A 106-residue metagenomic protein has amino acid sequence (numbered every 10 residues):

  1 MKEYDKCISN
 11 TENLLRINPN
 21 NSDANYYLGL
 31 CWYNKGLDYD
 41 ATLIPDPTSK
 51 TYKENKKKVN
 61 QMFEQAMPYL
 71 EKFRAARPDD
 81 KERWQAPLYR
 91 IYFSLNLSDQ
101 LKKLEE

Functional and structural regions predicted by a protein language model:
M1, G29, N34-P45, S94-L97: Short coil/turn linking the two alpha-helices of tandem helical-hairpin repeats
N13-L14, F73: Canonical positions in the second alpha-helix
I17, A76-R77: Structural marker of alpha-solenoid helical repeat scaffolds
N21, D80-K81: Residue-level recognition of tetratricopeptide repeat
A24, R83-W84: TPR alpha-solenoid repeat register
N34-Y69: Short coil/linker segments at helix-helix boundaries
